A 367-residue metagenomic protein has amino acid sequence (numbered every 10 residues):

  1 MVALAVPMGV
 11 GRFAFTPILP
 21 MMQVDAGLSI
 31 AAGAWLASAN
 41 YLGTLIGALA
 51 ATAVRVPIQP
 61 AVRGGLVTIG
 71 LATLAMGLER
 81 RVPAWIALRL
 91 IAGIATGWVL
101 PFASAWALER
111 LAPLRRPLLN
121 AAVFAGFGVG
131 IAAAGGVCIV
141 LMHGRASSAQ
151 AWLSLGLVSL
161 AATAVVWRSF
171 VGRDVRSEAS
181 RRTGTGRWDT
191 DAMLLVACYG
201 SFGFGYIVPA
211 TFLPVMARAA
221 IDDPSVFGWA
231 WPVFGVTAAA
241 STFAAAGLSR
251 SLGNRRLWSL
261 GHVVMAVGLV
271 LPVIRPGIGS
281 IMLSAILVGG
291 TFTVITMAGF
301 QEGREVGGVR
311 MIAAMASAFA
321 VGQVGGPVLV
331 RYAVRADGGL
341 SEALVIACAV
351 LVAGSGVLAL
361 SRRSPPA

Functional and structural regions predicted by a protein language model:
T16, A192-P232: Extracytoplasmic gate region of multi-pass secondary transporters
G27, L78-A84, I274-P276: Helix-breaking motifs and short loop linkers at transmembrane-helix boundaries and internal kinks in secondary membrane
I46-R81: Conserved MFS/SLC helix-loop-helix module at the cytosolic interface between two early adjacent transmembrane helices
G47-Q59, S241-N254, V334: Helix-to-loop junctions at the C-terminal end of transmembrane segments in multipass secondary transporters
L88-G126: Cytoplasmic helix-loop-helix junction between adjacent transmembrane helices in 12-TM secondary transporters
P113-V171: Helix-loop-helix hairpin linking two adjacent transmembrane segments in secondary transporters
R255-G299: C-terminal transmembrane helical hairpin of 12-TM major facilitator-type secondary transporters
V306-L340, A347: A late C-terminal transmembrane helix in Major Facilitator Superfamily
